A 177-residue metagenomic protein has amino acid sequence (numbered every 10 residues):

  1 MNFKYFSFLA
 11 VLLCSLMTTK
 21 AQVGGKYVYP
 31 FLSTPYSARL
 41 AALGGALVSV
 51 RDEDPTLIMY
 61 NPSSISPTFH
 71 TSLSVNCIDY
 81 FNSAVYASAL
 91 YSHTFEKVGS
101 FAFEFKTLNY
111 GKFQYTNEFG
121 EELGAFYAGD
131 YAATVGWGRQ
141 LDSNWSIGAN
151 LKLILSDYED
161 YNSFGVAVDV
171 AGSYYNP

Functional and structural regions predicted by a protein language model:
M1-Y5, S143: Positively charged n-region of N-terminal signal peptides that target proteins for export
Y5-S15: Sec-dependent N-terminal signal peptides
M17-A21: Sec/Tat signal peptide C-region and signal peptidase I cleavage site
Q22-P177: Subset of outer-membrane beta-barrel
